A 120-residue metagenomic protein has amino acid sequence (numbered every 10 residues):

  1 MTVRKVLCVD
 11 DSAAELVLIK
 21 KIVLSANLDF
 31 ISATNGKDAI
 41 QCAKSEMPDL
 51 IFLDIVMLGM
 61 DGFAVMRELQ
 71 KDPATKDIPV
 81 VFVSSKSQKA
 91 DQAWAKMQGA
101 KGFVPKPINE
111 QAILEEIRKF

Functional and structural regions predicted by a protein language model:
A13-I31, K119-F120: Two-component/phosphorelay signaling modules centered on CheY-like receiver
V17, I108-I117: C-terminal output helix
N27-T34, C42, V104: Short hydrophobic/Thr-rich beta-strand motif most characteristic of the beta2 strand and flanking loop of CheY-like
E46-F52: Active-site beta3 strand of CheY-like receiver
M57: Receiver (REC) domain active-site loop signature in two-component systems and cognate sites in sensor histidine kinases
